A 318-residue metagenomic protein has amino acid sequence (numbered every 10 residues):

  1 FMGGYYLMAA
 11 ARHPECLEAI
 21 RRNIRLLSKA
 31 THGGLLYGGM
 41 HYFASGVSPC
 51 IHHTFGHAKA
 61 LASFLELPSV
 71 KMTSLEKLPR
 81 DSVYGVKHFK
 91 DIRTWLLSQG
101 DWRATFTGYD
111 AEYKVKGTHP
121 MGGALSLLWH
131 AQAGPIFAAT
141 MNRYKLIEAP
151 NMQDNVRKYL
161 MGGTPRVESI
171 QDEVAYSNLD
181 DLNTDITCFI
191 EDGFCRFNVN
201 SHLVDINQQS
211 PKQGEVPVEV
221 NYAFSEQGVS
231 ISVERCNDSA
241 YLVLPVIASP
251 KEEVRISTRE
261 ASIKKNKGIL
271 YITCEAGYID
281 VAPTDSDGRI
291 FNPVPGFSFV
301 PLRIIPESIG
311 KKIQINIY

Functional and structural regions predicted by a protein language model:
F1-K251, R255-I269: Extended polysaccharide-engagement surfaces of secreted carbohydrate-active enzymes
T273-Y318: Beta-strand-rich recognition/accessory modules
